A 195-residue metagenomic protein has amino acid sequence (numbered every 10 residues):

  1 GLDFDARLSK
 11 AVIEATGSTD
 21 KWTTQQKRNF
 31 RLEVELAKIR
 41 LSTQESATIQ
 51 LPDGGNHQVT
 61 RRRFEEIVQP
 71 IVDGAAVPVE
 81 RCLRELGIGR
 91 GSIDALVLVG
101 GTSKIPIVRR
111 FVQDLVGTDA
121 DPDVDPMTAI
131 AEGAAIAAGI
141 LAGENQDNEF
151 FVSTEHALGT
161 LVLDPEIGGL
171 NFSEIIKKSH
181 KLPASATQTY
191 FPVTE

Functional and structural regions predicted by a protein language model:
G1-E195: Oxyanion-binding/catalytic loops of NTP- or PPi-dependent enzymes
